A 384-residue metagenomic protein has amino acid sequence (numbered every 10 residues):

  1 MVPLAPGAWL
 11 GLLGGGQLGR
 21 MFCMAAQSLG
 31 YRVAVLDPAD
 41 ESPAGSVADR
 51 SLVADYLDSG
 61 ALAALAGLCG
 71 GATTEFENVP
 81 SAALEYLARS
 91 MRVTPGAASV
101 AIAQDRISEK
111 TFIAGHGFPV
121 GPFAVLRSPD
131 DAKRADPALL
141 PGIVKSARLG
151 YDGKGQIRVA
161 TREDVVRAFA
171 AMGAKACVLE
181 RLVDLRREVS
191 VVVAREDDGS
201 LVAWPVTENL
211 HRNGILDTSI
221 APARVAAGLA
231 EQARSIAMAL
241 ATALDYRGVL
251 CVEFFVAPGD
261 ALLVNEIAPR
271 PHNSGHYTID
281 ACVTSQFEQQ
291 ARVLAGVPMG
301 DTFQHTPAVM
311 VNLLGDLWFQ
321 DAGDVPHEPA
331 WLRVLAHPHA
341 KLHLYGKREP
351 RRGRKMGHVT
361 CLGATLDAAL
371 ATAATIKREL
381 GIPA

Functional and structural regions predicted by a protein language model:
M1-T111, G115, D130, A371: ATP-binding N-terminal substructure of ATP-dependent carboxylate-amine bond-forming enzymes
I102-S190, A194-L240, A373: Active-site nucleotide/adenylate-binding loops and adjacent lid/helix of ATP-dependent enzymes
P122, P141-I143, K175-E180, L250-C251 (+2 more regions): A short linear hydrophobic-aromatic micro-motif
A194-E196, F255-A257, Y345: Short beta-strand micro-motifs enriched in acidic
V202, L250, L262-E266: Protein kinase-like catalytic core scaffold
E231-V252, P258, A268-Q320: Active-site "cap" helix and flanking loop/linker of ATP-utilizing ligase/carboxylase catalytic domains
R292-A384: Peripheral (often C-terminal) accessory segments that flank ATP-dependent C-N-forming ligase machineries
